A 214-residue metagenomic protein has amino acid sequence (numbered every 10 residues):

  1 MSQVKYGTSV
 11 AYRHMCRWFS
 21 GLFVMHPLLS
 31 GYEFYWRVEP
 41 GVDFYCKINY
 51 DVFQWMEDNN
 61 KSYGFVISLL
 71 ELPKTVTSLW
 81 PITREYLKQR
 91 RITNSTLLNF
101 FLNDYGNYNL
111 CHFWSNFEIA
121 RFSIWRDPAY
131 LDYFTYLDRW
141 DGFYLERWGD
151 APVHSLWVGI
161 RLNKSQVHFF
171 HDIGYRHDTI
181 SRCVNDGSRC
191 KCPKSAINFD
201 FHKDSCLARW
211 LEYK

Functional and structural regions predicted by a protein language model:
M1-G31: Active-site-proximal specificity loops/subdomain of glycosyltransferases
S2, Y32-E33, L131-F134: Surface-exposed beta-strand-to-loop junctions that form interaction patches on eukaryotic regulatory domains
F19-F23, V38-E39, D51-V52: Short, hydrophobic/aromatic alpha-helical segments in well-folded domains
M25-H26, F34, N107-N109: Beta-strand elements of modular eukaryotic interaction domains
S30-Y45: Short beta-strand-to-loop acidic/aromatic patch adjacent to the donor-nucleotide binding site
V42-P193: Catalytic core and acceptor-binding pocket of nucleotide-sugar-dependent glycosyltransferases
K194-K214: C-terminal helix/juxtamembrane-tail motif
